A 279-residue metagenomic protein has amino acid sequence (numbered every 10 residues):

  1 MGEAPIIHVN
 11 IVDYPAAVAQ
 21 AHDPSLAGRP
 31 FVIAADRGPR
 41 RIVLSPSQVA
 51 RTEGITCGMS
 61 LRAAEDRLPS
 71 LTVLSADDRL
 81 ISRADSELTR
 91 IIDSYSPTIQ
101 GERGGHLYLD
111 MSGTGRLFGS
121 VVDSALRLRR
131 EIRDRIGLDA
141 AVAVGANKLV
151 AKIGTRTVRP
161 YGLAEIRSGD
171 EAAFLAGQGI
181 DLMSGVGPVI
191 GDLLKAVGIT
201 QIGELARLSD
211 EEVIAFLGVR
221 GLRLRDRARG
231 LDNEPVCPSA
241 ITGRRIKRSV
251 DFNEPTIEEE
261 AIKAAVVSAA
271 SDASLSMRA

Functional and structural regions predicted by a protein language model:
M1-Y108, V121, A228: Residues that scaffold, gate, or flank divalent-cation-dependent active/transport sites
A4-H8, I55, P69, I190-A279: DNA-contacting surface of Y-family translesion DNA polymerases
A16, A146-R159, A228, A269 (+2 more regions): Stable alpha-helical structural segments in soluble proteins, enriched in small hydrophobic residues
V18-A21, L44-P46, V121-V122, V150-V158 (+1 more regions): Short acidic, glycine/serine/threonine-rich loops at helix termini
H22, L138, V144, K152-N233: Compact, charge-rich alpha-helical regulatory domains located at protein termini
G104-D110, K148-A151: Short, conserved phosphate-binding/catalytic loop or strand-edge motifs used in phosphoryl-/nucleotidyl-transfer
L109-A125, R129, V158, G198: Catalytic palm subdomain of template-directed nucleic-acid polymerases, centered on the conserved carboxylate motif
A125, R129-G145: Polymerase palm active-site segment centered on the conserved acidic dipeptide of motif C
